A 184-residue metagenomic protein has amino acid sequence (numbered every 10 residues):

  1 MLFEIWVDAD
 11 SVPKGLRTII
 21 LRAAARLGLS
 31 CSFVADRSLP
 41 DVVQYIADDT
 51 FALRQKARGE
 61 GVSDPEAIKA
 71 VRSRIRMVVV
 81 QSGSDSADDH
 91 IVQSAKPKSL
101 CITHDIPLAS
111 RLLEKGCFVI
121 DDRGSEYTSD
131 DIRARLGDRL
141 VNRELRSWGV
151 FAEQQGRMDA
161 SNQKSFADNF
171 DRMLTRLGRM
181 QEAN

Functional and structural regions predicted by a protein language model:
M1-N184: Nuclease catalytic cores that cleave nucleic-acid phosphodiester bonds, predominantly acidic two-metal-ion
